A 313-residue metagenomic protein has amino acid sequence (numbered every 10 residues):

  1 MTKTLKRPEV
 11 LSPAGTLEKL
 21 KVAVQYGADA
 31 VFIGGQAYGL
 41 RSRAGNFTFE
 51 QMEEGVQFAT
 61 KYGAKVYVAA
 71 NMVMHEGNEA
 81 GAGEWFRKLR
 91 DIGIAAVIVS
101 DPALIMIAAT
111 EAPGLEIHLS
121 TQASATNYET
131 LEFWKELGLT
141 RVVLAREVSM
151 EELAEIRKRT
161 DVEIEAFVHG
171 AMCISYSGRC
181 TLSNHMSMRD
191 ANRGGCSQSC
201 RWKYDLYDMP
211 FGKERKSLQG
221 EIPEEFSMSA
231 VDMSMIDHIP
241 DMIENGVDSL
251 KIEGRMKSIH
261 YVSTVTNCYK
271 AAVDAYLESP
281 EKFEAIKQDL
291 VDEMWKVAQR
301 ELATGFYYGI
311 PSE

Functional and structural regions predicted by a protein language model:
M1-Q25, A30-I33, A37-L40, V56 (+5 more regions): Surface-exposed amphipathic alpha-helical tracts and adjacent flexible/coil segments at the periphery of soluble enzymes
A44-E53: Aromatic- and glycine-enriched glycan-recognition loops and surfaces that form the carbohydrate-binding subsites
A103-L104: Alpha-helix capping/helix-boundary segments
A112: Conserved phosphotransfer cores of two-component systems
S120-A125, L144-A145: Aromatic/His-enriched, Gly/Pro-containing loop or helix-boundary segments that lie immediately adjacent to catalytic
Y128-E129: Conserved nucleotide-cofactor-binding alpha/beta core module
